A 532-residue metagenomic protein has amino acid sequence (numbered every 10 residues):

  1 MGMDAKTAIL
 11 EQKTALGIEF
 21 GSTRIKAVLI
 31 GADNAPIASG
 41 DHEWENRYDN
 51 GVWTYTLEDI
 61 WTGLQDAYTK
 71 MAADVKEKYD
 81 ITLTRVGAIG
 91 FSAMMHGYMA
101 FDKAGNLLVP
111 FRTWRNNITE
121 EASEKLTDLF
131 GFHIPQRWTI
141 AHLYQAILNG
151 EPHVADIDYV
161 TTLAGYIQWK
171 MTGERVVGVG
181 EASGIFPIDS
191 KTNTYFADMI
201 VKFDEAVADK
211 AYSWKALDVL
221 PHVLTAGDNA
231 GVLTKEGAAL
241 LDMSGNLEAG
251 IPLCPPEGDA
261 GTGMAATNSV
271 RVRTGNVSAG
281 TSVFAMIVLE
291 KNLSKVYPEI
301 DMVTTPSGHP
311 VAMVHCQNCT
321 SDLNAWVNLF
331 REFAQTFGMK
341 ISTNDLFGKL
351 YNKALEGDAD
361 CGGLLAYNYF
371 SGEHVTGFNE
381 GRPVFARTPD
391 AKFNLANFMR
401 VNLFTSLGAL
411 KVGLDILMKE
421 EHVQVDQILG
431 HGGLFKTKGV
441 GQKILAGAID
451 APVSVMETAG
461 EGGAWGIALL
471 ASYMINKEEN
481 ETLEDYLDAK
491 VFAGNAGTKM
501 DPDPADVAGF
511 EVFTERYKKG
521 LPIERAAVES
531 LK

Functional and structural regions predicted by a protein language model:
M1-P110, E124-K125, D156, L217 (+4 more regions): N-terminal glycine/serine-rich phosphate-binding loop of ATP-dependent small-molecule kinases, especially carbohydrate
G2-L10, L16-G17, L83, E121-R137 (+5 more regions): Active-site core segments that coordinate phosphate-bearing ligands/cofactors across diverse enzyme families
A88-F91, T225, G430: Hydrophobic/anchoring residues in structured secondary elements
S92, A100, I185-P187, L220 (+1 more regions): Active-site beta-strand/loop segments that form the cofactor-binding cradle of oxidoreductase flavoproteins
T113: Conserved phosphate-binding/catalytic loop of the ribokinase/pfkB sugar-kinase fold
N116: Carbohydrate-associated surface elements
